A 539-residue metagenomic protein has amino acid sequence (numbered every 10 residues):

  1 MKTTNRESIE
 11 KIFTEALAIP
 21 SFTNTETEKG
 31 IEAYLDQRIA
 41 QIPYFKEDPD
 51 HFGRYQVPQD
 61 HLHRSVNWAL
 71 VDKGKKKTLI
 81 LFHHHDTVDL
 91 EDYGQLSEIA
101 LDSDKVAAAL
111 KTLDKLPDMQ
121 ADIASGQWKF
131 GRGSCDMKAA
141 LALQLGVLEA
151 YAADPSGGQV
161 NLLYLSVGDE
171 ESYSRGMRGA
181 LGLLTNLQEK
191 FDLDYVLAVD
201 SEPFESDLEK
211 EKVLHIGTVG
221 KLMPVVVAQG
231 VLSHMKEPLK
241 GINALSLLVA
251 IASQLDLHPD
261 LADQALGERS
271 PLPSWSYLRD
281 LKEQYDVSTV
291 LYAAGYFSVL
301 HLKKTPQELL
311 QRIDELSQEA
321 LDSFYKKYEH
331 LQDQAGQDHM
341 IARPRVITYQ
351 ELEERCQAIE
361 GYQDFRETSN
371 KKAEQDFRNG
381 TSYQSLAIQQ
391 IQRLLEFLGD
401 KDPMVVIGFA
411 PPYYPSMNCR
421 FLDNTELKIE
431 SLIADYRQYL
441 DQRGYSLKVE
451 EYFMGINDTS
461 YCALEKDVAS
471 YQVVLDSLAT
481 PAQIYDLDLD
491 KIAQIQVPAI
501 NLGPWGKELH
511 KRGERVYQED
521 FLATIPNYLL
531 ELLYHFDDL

Functional and structural regions predicted by a protein language model:
K2-F130, A153-V160: Acidic/His- and Gly-rich active-site-bordering loop/insert found across diverse amide/peptide-bond hydrolases
E26, Q127-A142, P238-L245, E519-A523: Short, conserved micro-motifs enriched in small and acidic residues
E32, P49, D333-L539: An extended, acidic, His-containing surface patch that forms the Zn2+-binding/catalytic region of metallohydrolases
T87, V226-S233, H301, A499-K511: A glycine-centered beta->alpha junction motif in the catalytic cores of kinase/phosphotransferase enzymes
W128-G217: Acidic/histidine-rich catalytic neighborhood of metal-dependent amide-processing enzymes
L145-A153, A250-L257, L530-Y534: Short glycine/serine- and small hydrophobic-enriched flexible loop segments
P155-G157, H215-K221, Y285-L291, F397-D400 (+1 more regions): Short glycine/proline-enriched loop/turn "hinge" motifs that connect secondary-structure elements and lie
T185-Q389: Midchain, well-structured core segments that form catalytic/ion-binding scaffolds
